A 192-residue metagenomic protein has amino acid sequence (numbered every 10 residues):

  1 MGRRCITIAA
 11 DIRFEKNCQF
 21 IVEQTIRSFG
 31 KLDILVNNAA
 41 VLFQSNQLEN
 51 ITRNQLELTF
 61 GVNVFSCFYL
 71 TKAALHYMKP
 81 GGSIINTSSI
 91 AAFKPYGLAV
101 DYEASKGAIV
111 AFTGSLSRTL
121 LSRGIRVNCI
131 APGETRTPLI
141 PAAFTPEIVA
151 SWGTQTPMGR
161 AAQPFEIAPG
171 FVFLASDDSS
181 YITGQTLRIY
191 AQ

Functional and structural regions predicted by a protein language model:
M1-F29, F43-Q44, N54: Short-chain dehydrogenase/reductase
Q19, R27, L42-E57, L98-D101 (+1 more regions): Conserved mid-core segment of classical short-chain dehydrogenase/reductases
L42-S45, K94, G170-V172, T183-Q192: Short C-terminal tail/terminal secondary-structure segment of NAD(P)H-dependent dehydrogenase/reductase domains
E49-F68, I85, Y102, I109 (+1 more regions): Catalytic Tyr-X3-Lys loop
T71-K72, G114: A short, exposed helix-loop element centered on a Lys and neighboring polar residues
H76, R118-S122, S180: Alpha-helical segment proximal to the catalytic Tyr-Lys
S89: Residue(s) in the substrate-gating loop at a strand-loop-helix junction that position the organic substrate next
C129, S151-I182, A191: C-terminal helical subdomain
